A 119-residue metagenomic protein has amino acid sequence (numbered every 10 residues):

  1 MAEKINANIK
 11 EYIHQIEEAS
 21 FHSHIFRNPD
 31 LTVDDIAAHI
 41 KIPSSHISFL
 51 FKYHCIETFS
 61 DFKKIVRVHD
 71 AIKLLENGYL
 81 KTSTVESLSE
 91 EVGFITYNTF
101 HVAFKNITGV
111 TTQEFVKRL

Functional and structural regions predicted by a protein language model:
A2-L119: Cytosolic nucleotide-binding catalytic cores of signal-transduction proteins
